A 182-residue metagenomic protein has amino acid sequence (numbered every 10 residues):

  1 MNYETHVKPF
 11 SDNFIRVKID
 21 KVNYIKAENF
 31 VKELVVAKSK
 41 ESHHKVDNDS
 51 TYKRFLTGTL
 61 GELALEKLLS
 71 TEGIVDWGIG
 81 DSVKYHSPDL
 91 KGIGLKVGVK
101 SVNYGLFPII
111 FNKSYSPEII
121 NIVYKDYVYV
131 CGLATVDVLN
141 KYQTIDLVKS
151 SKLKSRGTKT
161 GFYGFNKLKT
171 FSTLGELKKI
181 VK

Functional and structural regions predicted by a protein language model:
M1-G92, K100-K182: Nucleic-acid endonuclease domains
